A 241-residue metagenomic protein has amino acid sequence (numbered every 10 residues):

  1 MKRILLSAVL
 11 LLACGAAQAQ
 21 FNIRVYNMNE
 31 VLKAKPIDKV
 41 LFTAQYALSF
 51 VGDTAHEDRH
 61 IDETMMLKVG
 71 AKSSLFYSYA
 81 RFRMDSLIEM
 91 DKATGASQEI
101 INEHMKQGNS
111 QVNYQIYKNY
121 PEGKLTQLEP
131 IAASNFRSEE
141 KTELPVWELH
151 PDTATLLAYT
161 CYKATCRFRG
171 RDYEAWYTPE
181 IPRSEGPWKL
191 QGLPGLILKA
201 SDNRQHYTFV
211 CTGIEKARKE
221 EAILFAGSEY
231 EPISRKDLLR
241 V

Functional and structural regions predicted by a protein language model:
M1-E30: Bacterial Sec-dependent N-terminal signal peptides
F21-V241: Extended soluble regions of mature proteins
